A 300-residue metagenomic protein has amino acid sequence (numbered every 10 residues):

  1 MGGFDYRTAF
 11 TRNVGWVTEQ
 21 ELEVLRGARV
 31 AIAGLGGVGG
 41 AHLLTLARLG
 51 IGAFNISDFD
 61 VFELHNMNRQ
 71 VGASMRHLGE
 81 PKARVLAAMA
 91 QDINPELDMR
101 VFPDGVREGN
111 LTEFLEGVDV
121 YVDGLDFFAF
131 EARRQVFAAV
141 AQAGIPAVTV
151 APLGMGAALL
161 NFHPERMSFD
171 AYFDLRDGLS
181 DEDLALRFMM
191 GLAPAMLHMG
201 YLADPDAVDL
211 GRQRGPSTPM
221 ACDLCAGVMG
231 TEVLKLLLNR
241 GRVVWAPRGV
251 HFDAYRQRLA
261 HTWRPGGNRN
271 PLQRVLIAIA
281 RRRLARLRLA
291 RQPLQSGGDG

Functional and structural regions predicted by a protein language model:
M1-W16, K235-G300: Phosphate-binding loop/pocket of nucleotide- and phosphate-handling active sites
I32-G34, S57: Conserved N-terminal Rossmann-fold NAD(P)-binding element of oxidoreductases
V38-G39: Hydrophobic/small residue at the entry helix of a nucleotide-binding pocket
I51-N94: Glycine-rich phosphate-binding loop and adjoining beta1-alpha1-beta2 segment of Rossmann-like nucleotide-binding folds
A83-V120, G124-R133: A structured beta-alpha segment of the ubiquitous adenosine-cofactor-binding alpha/beta core
V120-H163: ADP-ribose/adenylate-binding Rossmann-like module
P164, L224-G241: Oxidoreductase and adenylate-handling cofactor-binding alpha/beta cores
F169-L224: A conserved mid-domain beta-alpha-beta active-site/ligand-binding segment of alpha/beta enzyme cores
